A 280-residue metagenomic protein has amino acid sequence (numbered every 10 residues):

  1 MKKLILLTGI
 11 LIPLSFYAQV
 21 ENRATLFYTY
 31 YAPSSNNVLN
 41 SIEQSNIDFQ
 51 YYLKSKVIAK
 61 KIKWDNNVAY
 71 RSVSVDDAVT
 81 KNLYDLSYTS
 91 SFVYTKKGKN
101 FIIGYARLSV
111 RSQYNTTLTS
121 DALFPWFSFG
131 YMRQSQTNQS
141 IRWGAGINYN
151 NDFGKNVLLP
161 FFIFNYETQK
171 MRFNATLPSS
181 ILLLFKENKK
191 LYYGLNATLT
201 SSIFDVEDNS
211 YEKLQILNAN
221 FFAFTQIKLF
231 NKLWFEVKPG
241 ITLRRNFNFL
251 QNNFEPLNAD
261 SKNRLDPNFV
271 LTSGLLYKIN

Functional and structural regions predicted by a protein language model:
M1-A24, Y277-N280: Bacterial Sec-dependent N-terminal signal peptides
Q19-D77, N280: Short glycine/proline- and aromatic-enriched beta-strand/turn motifs that initiate or cap beta-hairpins
N22, V57-W64, G98-I103, N138-W143 (+4 more regions): Repeated loop/turn-to-beta-strand initiation elements of outer-membrane beta-barrel proteins
A24-Y30, W64-Y70, G104-V110, A145-Y149 (+4 more regions): Transmembrane beta-barrel strands of outer-membrane/channel proteins
Y31-S35, A69-D77, T95, R107-T117 (+6 more regions): Sequence/structural signature of outer-membrane beta-barrel proteins
S41-I47, T80-Y88, T119-F127, N156-P160 (+4 more regions): Residues that define the transmembrane beta-barrel architecture of outer-membrane proteins
L53-A59, Y94-G98, R133-T137, E167-K170 (+4 more regions): Outer-membrane beta-barrel strand-turn architecture
F161-N165, T225, L265-N280: Outer-membrane beta-barrel "beta-signal"
